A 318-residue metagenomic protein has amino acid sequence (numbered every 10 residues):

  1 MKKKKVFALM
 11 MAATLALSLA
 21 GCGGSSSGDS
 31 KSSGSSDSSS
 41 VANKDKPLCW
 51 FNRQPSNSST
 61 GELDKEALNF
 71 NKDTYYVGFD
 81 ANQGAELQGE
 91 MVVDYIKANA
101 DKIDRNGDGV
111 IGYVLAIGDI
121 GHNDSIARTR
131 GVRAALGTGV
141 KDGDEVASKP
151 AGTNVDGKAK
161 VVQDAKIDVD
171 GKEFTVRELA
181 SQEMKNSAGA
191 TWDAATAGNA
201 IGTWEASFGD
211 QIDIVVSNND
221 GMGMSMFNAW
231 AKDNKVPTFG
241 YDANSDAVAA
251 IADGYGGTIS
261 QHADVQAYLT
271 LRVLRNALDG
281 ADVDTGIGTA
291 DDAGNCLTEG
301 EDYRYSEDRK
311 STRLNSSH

Functional and structural regions predicted by a protein language model:
M1-M10: Bacterial Sec-dependent N-terminal signal peptides
A13-T14: Repetitive helical segments and hydrophobic/amphipathic motifs
S18-G21: C-terminal motif of bacterial Sec signal peptides marking the signal peptidase cleavage site
S25-S317: A residue-level marker of the well-folded mature domains of exported/periplasmic proteins
